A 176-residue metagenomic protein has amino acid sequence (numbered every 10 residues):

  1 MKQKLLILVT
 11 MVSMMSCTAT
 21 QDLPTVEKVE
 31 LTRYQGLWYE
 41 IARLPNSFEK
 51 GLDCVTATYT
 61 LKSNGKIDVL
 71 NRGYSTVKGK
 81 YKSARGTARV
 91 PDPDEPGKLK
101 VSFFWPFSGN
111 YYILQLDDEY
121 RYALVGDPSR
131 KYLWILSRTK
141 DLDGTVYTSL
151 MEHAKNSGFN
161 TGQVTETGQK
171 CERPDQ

Functional and structural regions predicted by a protein language model:
K4-M14: Sec-dependent N-terminal signal peptides
C17-Q176: A beta-rich soluble binding module of mature secreted/lumenal proteins
